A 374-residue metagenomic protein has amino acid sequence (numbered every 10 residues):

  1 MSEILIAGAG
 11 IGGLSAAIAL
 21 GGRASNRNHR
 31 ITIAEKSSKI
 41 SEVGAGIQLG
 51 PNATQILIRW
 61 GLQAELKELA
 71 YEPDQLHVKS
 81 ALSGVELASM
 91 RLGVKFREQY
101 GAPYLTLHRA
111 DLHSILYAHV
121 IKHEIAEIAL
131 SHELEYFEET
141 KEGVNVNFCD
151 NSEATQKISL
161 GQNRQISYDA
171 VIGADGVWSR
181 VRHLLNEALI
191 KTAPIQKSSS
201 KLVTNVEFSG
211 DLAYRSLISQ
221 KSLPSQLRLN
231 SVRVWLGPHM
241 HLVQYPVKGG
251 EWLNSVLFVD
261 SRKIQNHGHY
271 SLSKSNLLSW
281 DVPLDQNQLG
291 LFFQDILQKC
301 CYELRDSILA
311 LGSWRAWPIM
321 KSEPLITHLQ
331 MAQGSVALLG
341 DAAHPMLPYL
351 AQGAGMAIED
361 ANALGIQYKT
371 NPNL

Functional and structural regions predicted by a protein language model:
M1-L5: Extreme N-terminal starter segment of soluble prokaryotic enzymes
I6-A19, A34-S37, I172-G173, Y214 (+3 more regions): Conserved mid-domain beta->alpha element of the FAD-binding
G21-A45: Glycine-rich FAD pyrophosphate-binding loop
R23, L49-G50, L184-T192, M331 (+1 more regions): Glycine-rich, phosphate-binding/catalytic loops in enzymes
E35-S38, L92-Y100, K263-Q265, H269-L277: Short glycine/proline- and charge-enriched loop/turn segments that cap or connect secondary-structure elements
S41-E42, S179-R182, M346-P348: Conserved protein kinase catalytic core
V43-K122, S131, E135-E138: Active-site-adjacent segment of FAD-dependent monooxygenases/related oxidoreductases
H77, S83, I115-L309: Conserved FAD-binding catalytic core of PHBH/FMO-like flavoproteins
